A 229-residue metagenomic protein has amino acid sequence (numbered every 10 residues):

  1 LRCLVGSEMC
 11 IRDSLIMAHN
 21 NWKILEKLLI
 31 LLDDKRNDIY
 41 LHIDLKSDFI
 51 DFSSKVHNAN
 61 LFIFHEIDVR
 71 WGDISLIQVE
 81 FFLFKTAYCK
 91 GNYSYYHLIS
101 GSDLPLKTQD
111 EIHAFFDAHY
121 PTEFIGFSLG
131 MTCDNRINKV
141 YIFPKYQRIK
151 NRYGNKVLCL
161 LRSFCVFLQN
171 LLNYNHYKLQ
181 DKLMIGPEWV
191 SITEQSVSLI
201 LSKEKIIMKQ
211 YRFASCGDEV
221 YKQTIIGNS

Functional and structural regions predicted by a protein language model:
L1-I11: Single conserved hydrophobic/aromatic residue that forms the stacking wall/gate of nucleotide- or nucleobase-binding
I16-I24: Active-site beta-to-alpha loop of glycosyltransferases that engages the nucleotide-sugar donor
K27-D38: Short, acidic, metal-binding catalytic loop of nucleotide-sugar glycosyltransferases
N37-D48, H65-E66: Short beta-strand/loop segment that forms part of the nucleotide-sugar
V56-Y93: Active-site-proximal specificity loops/subdomain of glycosyltransferases
Y96: Short aromatic/hydrophobic "clamp" motif used to bind/position activated sugar donors
L106-Y141: Conserved donor-nucleotide/metal-binding helix-loop-beta segment in metal-dependent transferases, i.e., the alpha-helix
C159-S229: Catalytic core and acceptor-binding pocket of nucleotide-sugar-dependent glycosyltransferases
